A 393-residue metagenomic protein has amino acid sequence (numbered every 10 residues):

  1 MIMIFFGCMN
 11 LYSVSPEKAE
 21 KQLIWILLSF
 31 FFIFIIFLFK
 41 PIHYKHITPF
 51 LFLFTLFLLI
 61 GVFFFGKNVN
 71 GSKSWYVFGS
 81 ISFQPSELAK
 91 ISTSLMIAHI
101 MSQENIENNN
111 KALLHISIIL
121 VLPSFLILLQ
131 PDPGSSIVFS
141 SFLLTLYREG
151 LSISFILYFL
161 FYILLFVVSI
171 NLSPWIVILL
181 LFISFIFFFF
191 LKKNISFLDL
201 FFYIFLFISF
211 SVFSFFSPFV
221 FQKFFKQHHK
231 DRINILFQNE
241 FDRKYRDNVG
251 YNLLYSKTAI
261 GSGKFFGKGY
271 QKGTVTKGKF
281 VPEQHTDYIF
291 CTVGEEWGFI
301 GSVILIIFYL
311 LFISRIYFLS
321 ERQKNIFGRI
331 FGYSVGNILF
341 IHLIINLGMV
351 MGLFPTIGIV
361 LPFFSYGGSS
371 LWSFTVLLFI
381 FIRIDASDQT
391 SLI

Functional and structural regions predicted by a protein language model:
I2-F5, M9-N248, G294-M351, V376 (+1 more regions): Hydrophobic alpha-helical transmembrane segments of multi-pass inner membrane proteins, especially in bacterial systems
F83, Y255, F363-F364: Short hydrophobic beta-strand that contains or immediately precedes a catalytic carboxylate
D132-I137, F266-G273, Q284-T286, I357 (+2 more regions): Transmembrane helix boundary and interhelical junction motifs in multipass membrane proteins
D247, L254-W297: Long extracytoplasmic/lumenal interhelical loops at the membrane interface of multi-pass membrane proteins
C291, S302, Y333-S334, P362 (+2 more regions): Pore-lining and gate-forming transmembrane alpha-helices of multi-pass membrane transport proteins
N346-I393: A juxtamembrane structural motif centered on a specific transmembrane helix
